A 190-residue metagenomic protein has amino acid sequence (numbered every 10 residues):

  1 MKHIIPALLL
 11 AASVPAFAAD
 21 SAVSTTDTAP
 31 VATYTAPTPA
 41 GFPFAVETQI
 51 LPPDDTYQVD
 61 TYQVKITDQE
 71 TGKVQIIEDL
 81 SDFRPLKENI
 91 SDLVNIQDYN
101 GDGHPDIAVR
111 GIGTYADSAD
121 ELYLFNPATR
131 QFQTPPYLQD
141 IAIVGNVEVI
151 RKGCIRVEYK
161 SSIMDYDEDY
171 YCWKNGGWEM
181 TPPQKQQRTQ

Functional and structural regions predicted by a protein language model:
I4-P6, F17-D60, V144-Q190: Acidic, small-residue rich beta-repeat scaffolds with periodic aromatic anchors
S13-P15: N-terminal signal peptide c-region/cleavage motif recognized by signal peptidases
T26-T33, D79-L93, L138-R151: Repeat-based blade/solenoid architectures
T67-E70, D117-Y137, V149, D169-G176: Beta-propeller blade repeat segments, especially FG-GAP/WD-type strand-to-loop junctions in 6- to 7-bladed propeller
I76-D79, Q133-Q139, M180-Q187: Beta-propeller fold detector
N95-Y99: Calcium-binding motifs, dominated by EF-hand helix-loop-helix domains
D102: Acidic carboxylate motifs that coordinate Ca2+ or other divalent cations, activating on Asp/Glu
I107-G111, V157-E158: Hydrophobic beta-strand segments that make up the repeating blades of beta-propeller and related beta-repeat
